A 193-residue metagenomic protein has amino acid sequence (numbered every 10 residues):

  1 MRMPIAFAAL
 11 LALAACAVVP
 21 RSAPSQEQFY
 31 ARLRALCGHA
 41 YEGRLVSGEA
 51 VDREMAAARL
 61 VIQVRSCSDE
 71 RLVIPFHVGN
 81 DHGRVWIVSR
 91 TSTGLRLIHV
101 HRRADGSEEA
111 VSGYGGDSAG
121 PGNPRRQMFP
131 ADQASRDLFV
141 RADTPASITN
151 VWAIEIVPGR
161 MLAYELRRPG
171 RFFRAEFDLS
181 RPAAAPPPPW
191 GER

Functional and structural regions predicted by a protein language model:
S25-V51, H99: Tryptophan-anchored aromatic micro-motifs
C37-E42, C67-P75, L95-R96, G159-A163: Short, hydrophobic/aromatic-rich segments at coil-to-beta transitions
E42-D69: Short, solvent-exposed loop/hinge segments that bridge or flank secondary-structure elements
A57-R59, D81-W86, E109, I148-T149 (+1 more regions): Short, surface-exposed coil-to-beta transition loops
L72-G79, H99-V100, R141-D143, Y164-R167: Short beta-strand segments that buttress and anchor functional surface loops
W86-L138: An exposed acidic His-Trp-rich patch
S112-D117, G159-R193: Edge beta-strand at a domain terminus
